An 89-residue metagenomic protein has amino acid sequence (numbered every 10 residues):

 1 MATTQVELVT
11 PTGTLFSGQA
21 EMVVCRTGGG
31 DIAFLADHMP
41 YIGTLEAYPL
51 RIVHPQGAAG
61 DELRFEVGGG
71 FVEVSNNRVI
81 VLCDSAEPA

Functional and structural regions predicted by a protein language model:
M1-T3: Short, charged, intrinsically disordered terminal tails
Q5-A89: Compact, glycine-rich, soluble single-domain proteins
